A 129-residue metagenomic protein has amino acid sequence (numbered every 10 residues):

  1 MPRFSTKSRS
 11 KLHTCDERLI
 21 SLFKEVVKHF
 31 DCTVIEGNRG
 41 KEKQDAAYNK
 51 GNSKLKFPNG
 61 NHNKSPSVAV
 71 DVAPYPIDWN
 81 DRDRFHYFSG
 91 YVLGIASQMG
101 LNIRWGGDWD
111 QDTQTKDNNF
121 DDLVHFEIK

Functional and structural regions predicted by a protein language model:
M1-R9, R39-A47, P58-H62: Amphipathic repeat-derived elements
M1-T33: Active-site acidic/histidine clusters and adjacent loop/turn architecture that either coordinate catalytic ions
H13, E17, E42, D83-H86 (+1 more regions): Generic alpha-helical secondary structure signal
L19-F23, Q44-D45, A69, S89: A general structural signal for well-ordered alpha-helical packing
F23-K54, Q98, G106-D108: Extended, low-complexity, intrinsically disordered C-terminal regulatory tails of eukaryotic serine/threonine kinases
N59-K129: Catalytic cores and adjacent binding grooves of peptidoglycan-active enzymes
